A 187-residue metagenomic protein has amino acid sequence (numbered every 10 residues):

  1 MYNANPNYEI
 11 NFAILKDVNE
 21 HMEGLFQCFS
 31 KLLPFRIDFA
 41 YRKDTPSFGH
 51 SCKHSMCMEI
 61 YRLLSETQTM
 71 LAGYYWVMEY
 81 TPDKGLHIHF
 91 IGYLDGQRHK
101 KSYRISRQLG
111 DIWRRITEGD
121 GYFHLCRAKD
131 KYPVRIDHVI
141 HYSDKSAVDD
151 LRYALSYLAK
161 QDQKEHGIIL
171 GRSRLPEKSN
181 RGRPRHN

Functional and structural regions predicted by a protein language model:
M1-F29, G96-N187: Catalytic "initiation/cleavage/transfer" segments centered on a nucleophilic residue and adjacent nucleic-acid-engaging
E20-Y80: Signature for HUH/AEP ssDNA processing cores
T45-S47, L86, K100: Short acidic, gly/pro-rich beta-turn/loop elements at beta-sheet edges and active-site/ligand-binding grooves
Y74-Q97: Histidine-centered divalent-metal-coordination microenvironment in nucleic-acid enzymes
